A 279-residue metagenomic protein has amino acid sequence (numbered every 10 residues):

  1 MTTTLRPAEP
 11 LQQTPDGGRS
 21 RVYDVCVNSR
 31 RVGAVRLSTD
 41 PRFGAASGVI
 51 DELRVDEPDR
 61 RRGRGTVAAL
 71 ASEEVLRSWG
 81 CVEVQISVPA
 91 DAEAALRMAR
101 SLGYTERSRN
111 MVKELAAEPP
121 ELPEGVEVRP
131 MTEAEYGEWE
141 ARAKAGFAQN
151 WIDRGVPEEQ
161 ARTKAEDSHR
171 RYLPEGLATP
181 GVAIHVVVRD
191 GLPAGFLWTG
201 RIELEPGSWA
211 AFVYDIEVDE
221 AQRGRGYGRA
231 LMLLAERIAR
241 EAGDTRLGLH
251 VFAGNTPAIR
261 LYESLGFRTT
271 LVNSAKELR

Functional and structural regions predicted by a protein language model:
T2-N28, R36, E159-I184: Active-site rim helix/loop that mediates acceptor-substrate recognition in acyltransferases
T3-T14, V126-R154: A short beta-loop-alpha structural element at the N-terminal edge of CoA-dependent acyl/N-acetyltransferase catalytic
Y23, N28, T105, R109-E135 (+4 more regions): C-terminal "cap" of GNAT-fold acetyltransferases
D24, R30-T39, S47-V49, R54 (+4 more regions): Conserved beta-strand in the GNAT
I50-R62, V88-A90, Y214-R223: A short, internal acetyl-CoA/4′-phosphopantetheine-binding micro-motif in the GNAT/acyltransferase core
D59, G63-A71, Q222, G226-L231: Conserved acetyl-CoA pyrophosphate-binding loop and the N-cap/start of the following alpha-helix in GNAT-like
T66, A90-S108, R229, A253-L271: Conserved active-site alpha-helix within GNAT-family acetyltransferase domains
L76-P89, A239-H250: Conserved GNAT acetyl-CoA-binding A-motif
